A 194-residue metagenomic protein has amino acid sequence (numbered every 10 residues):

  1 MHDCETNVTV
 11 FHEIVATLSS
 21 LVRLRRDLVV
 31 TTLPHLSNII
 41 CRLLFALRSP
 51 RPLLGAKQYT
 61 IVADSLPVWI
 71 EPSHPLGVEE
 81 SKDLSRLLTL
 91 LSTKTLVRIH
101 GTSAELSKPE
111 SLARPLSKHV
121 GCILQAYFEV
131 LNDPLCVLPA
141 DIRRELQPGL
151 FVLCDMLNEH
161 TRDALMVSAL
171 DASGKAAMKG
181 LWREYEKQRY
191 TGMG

Functional and structural regions predicted by a protein language model:
M1-N7, L18-L21, T32-I70, K108-L135 (+2 more regions): Amphipathic alpha-helical segments within extended alpha-helical solenoids and repeat-rich scaffolds in large
V10-V22, G55-A56, E80-E105, I142-C154: Amphipathic alpha-helical elements of HEAT/ARM-like alpha-solenoid repeat scaffolds that form extended
H12, W69-S73: Long, acidic/serine-threonine-rich intrinsically disordered regions with weak helical/coil propensity that act as
Q147, M166-A169: C-terminal/domain-terminus segments
